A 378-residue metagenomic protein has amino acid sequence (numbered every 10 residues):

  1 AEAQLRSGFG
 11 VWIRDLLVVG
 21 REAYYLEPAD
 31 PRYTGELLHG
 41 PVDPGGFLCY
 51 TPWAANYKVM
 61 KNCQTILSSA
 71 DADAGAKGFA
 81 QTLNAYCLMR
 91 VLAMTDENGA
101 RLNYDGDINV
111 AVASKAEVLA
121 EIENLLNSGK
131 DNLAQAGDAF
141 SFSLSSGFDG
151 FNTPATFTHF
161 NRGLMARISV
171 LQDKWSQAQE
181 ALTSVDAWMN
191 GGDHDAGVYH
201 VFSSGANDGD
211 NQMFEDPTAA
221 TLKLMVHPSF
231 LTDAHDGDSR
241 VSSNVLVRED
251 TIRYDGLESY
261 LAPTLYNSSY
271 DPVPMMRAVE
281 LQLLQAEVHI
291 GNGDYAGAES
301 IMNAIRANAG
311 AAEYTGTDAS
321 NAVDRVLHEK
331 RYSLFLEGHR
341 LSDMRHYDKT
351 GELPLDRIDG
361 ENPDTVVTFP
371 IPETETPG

Functional and structural regions predicted by a protein language model:
A1-G20, T376-G378: Acidic, glycine-rich segments characteristic of secretory precursors and extracytoplasmic regions
L16, P31-E36, D173-V279, A311 (+8 more regions): Hydrophobic-face positions in mid-chain alpha helices that act as interaction patches
Y33-D96, N109-E117, N124-L126, N132-L133 (+3 more regions): Conserved, well-structured interaction surfaces
L83, R90, F157-F160, L164 (+4 more regions): "A position-specific structural signal for the A-helix of alpha-solenoid helical repeats
E123-A136, T158-H159, L164-D195: Aromatic-residue-lined binding/catalytic grooves and analogous aromatic/hydrophobic interfacial grooves in multimeric
